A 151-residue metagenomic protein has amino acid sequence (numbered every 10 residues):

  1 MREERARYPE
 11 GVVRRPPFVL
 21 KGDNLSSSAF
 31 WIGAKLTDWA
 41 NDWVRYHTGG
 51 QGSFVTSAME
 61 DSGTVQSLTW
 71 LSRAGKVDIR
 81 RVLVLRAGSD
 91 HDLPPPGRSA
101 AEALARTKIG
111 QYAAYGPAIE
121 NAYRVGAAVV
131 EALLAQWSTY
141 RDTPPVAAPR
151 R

Functional and structural regions predicted by a protein language model:
M1-R151: Accessory terminal and edge-of-domain segments that mediate assembly/interaction and cofactor placement around
